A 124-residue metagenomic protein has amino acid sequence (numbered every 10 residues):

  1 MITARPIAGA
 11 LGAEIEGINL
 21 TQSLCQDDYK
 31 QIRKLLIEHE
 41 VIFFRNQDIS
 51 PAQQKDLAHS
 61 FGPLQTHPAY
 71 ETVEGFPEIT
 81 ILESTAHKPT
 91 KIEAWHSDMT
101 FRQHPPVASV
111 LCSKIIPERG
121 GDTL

Functional and structural regions predicted by a protein language model:
I2-L124: Non-heme Fe(II) oxygenase catalytic core, chiefly the N-lobe of the double-stranded beta-helix
